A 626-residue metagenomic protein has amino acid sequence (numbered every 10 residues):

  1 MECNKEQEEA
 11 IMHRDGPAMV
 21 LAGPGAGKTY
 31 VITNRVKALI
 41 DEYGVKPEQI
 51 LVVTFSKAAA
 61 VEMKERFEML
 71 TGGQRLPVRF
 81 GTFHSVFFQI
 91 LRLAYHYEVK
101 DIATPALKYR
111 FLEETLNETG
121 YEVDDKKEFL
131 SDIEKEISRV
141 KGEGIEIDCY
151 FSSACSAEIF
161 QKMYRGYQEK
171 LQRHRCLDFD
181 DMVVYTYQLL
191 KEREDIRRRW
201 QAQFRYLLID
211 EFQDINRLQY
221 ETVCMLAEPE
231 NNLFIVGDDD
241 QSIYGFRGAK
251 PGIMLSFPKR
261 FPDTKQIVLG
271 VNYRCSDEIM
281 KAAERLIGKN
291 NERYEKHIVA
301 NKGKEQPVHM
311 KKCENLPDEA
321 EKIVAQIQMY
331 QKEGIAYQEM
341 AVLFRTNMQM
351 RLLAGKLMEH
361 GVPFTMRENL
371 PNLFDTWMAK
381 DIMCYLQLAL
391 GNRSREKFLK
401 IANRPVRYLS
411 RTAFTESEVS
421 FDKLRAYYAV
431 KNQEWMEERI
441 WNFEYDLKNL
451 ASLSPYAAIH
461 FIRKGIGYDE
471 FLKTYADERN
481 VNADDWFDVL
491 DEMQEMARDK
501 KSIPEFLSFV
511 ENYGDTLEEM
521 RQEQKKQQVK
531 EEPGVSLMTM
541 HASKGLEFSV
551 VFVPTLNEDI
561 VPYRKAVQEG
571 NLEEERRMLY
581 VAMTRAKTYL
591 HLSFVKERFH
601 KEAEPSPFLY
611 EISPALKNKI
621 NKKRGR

Functional and structural regions predicted by a protein language model:
M1-D15, L218: N-terminal pre-P-loop "Q-motif" helix
D15-G16, K37-L190, E194-A202, N231 (+6 more regions): A basic/glycine-biased coupling hinge at the interface between accessory DNA-binding modules
V20, P24-I32, V36, P262-K265 (+2 more regions): Helicase P-loop NTPase motor core
A26, Q213-K289, K296-N301, D559: Conserved helicase motor core of SF1/SF2 NTP-dependent helicases
T82-Q89, L208-E211, V236, T346 (+3 more regions): Conserved helicase core region in the C-terminal RecA-like lobe
G303-Q306, I335-P455: ATPase/helicase motor core of nucleic-acid motors
Y427-A542, Y563, L616, N621-R626: Accessory C-terminal helicase-associated subdomains
E597-R626: Helicase C-terminal subdomain and adjacent C-terminal extension
